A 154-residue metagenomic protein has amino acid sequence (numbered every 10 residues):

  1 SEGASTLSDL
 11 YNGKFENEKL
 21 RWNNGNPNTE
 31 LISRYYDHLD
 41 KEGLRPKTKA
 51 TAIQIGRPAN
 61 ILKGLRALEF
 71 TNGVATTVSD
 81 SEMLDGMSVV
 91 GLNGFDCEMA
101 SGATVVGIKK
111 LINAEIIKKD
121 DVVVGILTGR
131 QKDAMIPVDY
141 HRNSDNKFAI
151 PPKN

Functional and structural regions predicted by a protein language model:
S1-C97, Y140-N154: Active-site/ligand-binding loops adjacent to catalytic centers
L84-L111, D121-V123: Substrate-binding/catalytic subdomain of NAD(P)-dependent oxidoreductase enzymes
V105-N154: Catalytic phosphate/nucleotide-handling subdomain of diverse soluble enzymes
